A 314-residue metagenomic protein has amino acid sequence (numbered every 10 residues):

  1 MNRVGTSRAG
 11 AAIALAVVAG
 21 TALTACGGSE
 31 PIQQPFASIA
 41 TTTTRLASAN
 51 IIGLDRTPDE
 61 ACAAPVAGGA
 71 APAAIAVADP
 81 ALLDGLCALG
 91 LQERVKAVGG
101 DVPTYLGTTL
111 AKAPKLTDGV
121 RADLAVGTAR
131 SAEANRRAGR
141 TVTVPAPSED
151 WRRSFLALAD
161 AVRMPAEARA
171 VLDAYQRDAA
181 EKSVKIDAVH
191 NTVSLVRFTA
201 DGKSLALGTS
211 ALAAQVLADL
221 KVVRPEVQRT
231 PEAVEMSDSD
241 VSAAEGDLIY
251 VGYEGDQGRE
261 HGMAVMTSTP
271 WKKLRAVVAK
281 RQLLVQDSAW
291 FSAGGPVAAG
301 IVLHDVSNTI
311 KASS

Functional and structural regions predicted by a protein language model:
N2-A81, E167-S194, G258-G262, N308-S314: Bacterial Sec-exported substrate-binding components of ABC uptake systems
I39, L248-S314: Structured C-terminal subdomain patch of bacterial secreted/periplasmic proteins
I52-T57, P65-G69, A73-R130: A short, structured surface patch at a secondary-structure boundary
A81-D84, D101, R130-E133, P147-W151 (+3 more regions): Solvent-exposed loop/turn segments at secondary-structure junctions within structured extracellular/periplasmic domains
D101-P103, L205-V234: Alpha-helical, coiled-coil/dimerization segments enriched in small aliphatic residues
A134-D201, A289-S314: Extracytoplasmic substrate-binding proteins
S183, S204-T209, G262-M263: Short, well-ordered secondary-structure micro-motifs
E232-G258: Ligand-binding pocket segment of bilobal, Venus flytrap-like solute-binding proteins
